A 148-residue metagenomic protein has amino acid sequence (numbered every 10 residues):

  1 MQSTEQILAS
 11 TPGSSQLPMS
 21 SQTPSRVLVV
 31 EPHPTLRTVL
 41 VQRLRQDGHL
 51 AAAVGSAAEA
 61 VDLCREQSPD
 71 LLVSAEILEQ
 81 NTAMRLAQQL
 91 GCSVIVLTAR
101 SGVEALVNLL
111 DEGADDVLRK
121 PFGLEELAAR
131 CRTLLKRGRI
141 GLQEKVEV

Functional and structural regions predicted by a protein language model:
M1-H33, V41, A58, L135: Non-catalytic signal-transmission and effector/linker regions of two-component phosphorelay proteins
S25-R26, T133-V148: Short, Lys/Arg-enriched segments at the junction into DNA-binding effector domains of transcriptional regulators
L28, A53-L71: Acidic, metal-coordinating helix/loop segments flanking the phosphotransfer/catalytic sites of two-component signaling
H33-A52: Two-component/phosphorelay signaling modules centered on CheY-like receiver
D62, L78-C92: Short amphipathic alpha-helix used as the core "switch/output" element in two-component signaling
E104, L118, F122-R132: C-terminal output helix
